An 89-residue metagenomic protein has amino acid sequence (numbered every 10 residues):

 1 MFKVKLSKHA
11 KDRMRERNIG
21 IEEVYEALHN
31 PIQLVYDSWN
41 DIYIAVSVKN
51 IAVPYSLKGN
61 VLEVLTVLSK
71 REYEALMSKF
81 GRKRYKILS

Functional and structural regions predicted by a protein language model:
M1-S89: Ribonuclease/tRNase effector modules and their secretory precursors
